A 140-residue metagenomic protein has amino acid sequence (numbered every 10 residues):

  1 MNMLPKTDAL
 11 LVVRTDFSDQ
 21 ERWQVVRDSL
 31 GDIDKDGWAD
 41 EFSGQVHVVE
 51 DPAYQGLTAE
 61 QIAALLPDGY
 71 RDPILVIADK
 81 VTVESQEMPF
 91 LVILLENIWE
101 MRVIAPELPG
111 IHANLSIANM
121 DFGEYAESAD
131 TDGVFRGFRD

Functional and structural regions predicted by a protein language model:
M1-G123, R139: Short helix/strand-capping turn motifs
G133-D140: Short linear, low-complexity motifs centered on an aromatic residue
